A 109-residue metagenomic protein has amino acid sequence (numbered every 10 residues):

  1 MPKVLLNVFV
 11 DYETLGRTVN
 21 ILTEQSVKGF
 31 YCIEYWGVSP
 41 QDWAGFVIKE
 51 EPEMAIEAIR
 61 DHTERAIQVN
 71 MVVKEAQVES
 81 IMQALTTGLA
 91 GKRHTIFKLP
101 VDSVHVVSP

Functional and structural regions predicted by a protein language model:
M1-P109: Positively charged, small/polar-rich N-terminal and surface patches that mediate targeting and assembly and bind
